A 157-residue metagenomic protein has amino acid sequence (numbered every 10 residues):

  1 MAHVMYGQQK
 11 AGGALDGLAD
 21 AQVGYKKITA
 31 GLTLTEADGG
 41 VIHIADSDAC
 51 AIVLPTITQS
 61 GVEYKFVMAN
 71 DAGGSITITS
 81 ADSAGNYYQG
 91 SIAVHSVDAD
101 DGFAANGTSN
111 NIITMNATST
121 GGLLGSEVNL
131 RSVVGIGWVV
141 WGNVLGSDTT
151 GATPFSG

Functional and structural regions predicted by a protein language model:
A2-F103, S132-G157: Exposed extracellular interaction/assembly regions and N-terminal maturation sites
G102-S126: Structured beta-strand segments within beta-sheet-rich domains
E127-R131: Short tryptophan-centered beta-strand motifs in secreted/extracellular beta-sheet-rich domains of glycan-recognition
